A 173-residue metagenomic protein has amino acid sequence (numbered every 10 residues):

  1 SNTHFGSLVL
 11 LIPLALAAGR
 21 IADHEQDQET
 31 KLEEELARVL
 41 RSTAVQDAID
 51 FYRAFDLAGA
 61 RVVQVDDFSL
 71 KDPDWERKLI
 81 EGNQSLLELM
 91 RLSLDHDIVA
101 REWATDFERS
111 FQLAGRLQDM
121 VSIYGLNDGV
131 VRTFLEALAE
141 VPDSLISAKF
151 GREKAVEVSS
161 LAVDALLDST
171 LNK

Functional and structural regions predicted by a protein language model:
S1-N2, V158: Short intrinsically disordered, low-complexity coil segments enriched in acidic
N2-F5, K173: Mature, well-folded catalytic/scaffold domains that follow N-terminal targeting or propeptide regions
G6-L10, V130: Catalytic-loop motifs flanking and including active-site residues across diverse enzymes
V9-G19: DPxDG-like acidic metal-binding loop motif
A18-K173: Phosphate-rich cofactor/ligand-interacting catalytic cores and adjacent structured alpha/beta frameworks
